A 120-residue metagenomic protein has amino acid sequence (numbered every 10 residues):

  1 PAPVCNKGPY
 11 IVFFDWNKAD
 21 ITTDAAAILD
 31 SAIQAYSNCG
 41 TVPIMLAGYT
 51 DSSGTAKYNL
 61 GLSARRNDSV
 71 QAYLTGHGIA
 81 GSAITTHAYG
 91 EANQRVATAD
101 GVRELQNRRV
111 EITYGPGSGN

Functional and structural regions predicted by a protein language model:
P1-I44, D100, G115-N120: Periplasmic peptidoglycan-binding/tethering modules of Gram-negative envelope proteins
Y49-N120: Periplasmic OmpA-like peptidoglycan-binding domain that tethers envelope proteins to the cell wall
